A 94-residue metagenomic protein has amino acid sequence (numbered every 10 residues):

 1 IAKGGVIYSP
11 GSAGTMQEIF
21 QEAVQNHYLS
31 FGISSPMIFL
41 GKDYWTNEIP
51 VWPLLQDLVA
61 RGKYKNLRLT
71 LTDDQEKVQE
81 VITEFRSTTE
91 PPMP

Functional and structural regions predicted by a protein language model:
I1-R68: Conserved phosphate- and dinucleotide-binding cores of soluble alpha/beta proteins, encompassing both enzyme active
N26, L71, T89-P92: Solvent-exposed, non-transmembrane amphipathic alpha-helical segments
I38, V78, I82-F85: Residue-level detection of beta-strand scaffold positions
N66-V81: Short acidic-hydrophobic, aromatic-tinged amphipathic segments that line or gate anion-handling sites
I82-P94: C-terminal amphipathic helix plus adjacent low-complexity, charged tail appended to glycosyltransferase catalytic
